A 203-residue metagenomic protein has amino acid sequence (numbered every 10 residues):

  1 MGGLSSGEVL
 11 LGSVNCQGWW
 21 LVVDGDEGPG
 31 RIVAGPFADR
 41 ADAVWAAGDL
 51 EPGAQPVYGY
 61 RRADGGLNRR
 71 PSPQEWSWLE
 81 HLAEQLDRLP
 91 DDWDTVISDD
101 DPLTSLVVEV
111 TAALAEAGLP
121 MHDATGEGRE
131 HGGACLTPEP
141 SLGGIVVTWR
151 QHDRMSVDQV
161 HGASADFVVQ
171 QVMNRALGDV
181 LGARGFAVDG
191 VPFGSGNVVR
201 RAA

Functional and structural regions predicted by a protein language model:
S6-R31: Short aromatic-glycine-(Arg/Gly/Cys) micro-motifs in beta-strand/loop hairpins
G28-R40, P192-G194: A short, exposed loop/beta-hairpin motif centered on an aromatic-Gly-Thr core
R31, W93-D101: Short, recurring structural edge motifs at helix starts
F37-V57: A short, charged, amphipathic alpha-helix used as a generic interaction element across diverse proteins
P52, V168-A202: Short, compact, well-ordered microdomains
P52-H81: Short, mixed-charge low-complexity intrinsically disordered segments
L79-R88, E109-Q159: An N-terminal amphipathic alpha-helical segment
L103-L119, M173-R184: Amphipathic alpha-helical segments
